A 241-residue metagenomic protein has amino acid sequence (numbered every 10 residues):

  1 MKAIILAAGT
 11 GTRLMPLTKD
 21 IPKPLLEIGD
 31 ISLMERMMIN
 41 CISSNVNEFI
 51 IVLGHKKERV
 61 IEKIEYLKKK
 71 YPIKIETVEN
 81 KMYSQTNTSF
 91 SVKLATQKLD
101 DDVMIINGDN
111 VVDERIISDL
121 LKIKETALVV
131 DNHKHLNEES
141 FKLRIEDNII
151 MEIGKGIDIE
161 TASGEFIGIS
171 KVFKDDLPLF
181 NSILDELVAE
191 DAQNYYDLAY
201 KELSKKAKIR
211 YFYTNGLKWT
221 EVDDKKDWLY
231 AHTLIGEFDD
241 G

Functional and structural regions predicted by a protein language model:
M1, E165-G241: Conserved alpha/beta core of the MobA/IspD/sugar-nucleotide pyrophosphorylase nucleotidyltransferase superfamily
M1-K19: N-terminal nucleotide-binding beta1-loop-alpha1 segment
K2-I5, I31-D102, E190: Conserved N-terminal catalytic core of the sugar/cofactor nucleotidyltransferase
D20-E35: Short catalytic helix/loop segments, enriched in acidic residues and glycine and frequently bearing histidine
P24, K74-E76, K208-R210: Conserved beta-strand segments of alpha/beta enzyme cores
G29, H55, Y83, Y195 (+1 more regions): Short beta->alpha linker loops
D101-V111: Short beta-strand-to-loop acidic/aromatic patch adjacent to the donor-nucleotide binding site
D113-A189: Conserved core of the sugar-phosphate nucleotidyltransferase
